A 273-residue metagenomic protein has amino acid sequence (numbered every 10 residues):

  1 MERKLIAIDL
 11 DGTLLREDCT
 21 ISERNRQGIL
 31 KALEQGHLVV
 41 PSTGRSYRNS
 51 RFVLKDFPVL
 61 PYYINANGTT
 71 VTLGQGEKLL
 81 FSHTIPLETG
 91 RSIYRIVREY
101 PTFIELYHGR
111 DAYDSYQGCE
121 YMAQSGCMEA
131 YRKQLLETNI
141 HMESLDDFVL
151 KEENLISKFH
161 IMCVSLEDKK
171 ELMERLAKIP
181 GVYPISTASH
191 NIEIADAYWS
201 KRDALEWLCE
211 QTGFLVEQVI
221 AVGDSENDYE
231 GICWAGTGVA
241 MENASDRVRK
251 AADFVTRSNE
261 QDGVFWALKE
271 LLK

Functional and structural regions predicted by a protein language model:
M1-L5, R16, I21-S22, A177 (+1 more regions): Mg2+-dependent phosphoryl-transfer enzymes with acidic/Ser/Thr/Gly-rich catalytic loops
C19-H37, H83-T89, H141-D146, Y198-E210 (+1 more regions): Short, acidic loop-to-helix structural element flanking the phosphoryl-transfer center in phosphate-processing enzymes
E23-E129: Active-site phosphate-binding/coordination module
G36-V40, V59-P61, K158, E217-Q218 (+2 more regions): Short active-site oxyanion
F57-V59, A66-N67, Q75, I179-P180 (+2 more regions): Short, structured coil segments at secondary-structure junctions
L60-A66, G126, P184-I185, G238-N243 (+1 more regions): Short hydrophobic/aromatic-enriched beta-strand-loop microsegments
I96, Y100-F103, Y107-V222, E226-N227: Conserved acidic, metal-coordinating active-site core of Asp-based, Mg2+-dependent phosphoryl-transfer enzymes
